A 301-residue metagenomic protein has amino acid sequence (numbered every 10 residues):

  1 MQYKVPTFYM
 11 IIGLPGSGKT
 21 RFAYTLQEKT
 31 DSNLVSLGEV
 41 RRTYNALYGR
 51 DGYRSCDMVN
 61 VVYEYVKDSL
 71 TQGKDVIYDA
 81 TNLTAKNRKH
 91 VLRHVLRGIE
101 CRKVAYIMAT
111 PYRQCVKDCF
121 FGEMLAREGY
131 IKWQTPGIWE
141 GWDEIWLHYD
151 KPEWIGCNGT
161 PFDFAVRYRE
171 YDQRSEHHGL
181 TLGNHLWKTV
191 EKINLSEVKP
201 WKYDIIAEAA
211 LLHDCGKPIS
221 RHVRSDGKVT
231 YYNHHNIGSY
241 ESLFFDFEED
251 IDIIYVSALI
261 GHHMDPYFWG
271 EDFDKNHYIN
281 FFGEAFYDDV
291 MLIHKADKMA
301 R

Functional and structural regions predicted by a protein language model:
M1-V5, S69: Phosphate-binding P-loop
F8-I12, S17, R113-N158: Conserved GTP-binding G-domain of TRAFAC-class P-loop NTPases and closely related GTPase folds
R21-K74, V116: Conserved substrate/cofactor phosphate-moiety recognition/catalytic segment in nucleotide-dependent phosphotransferases
E39-R42, N82-T84, A109-C115: Conserved nucleotide-binding/hydrolysis micro-motifs of P-loop NTPases
R54-E100: Glycine-rich phosphate-binding loop used to anchor ATP phosphates in small-molecule kinases, encompassing both
I99-D118: Conserved phosphate-donor/acceptor-positioning beta-strand/loop module used by diverse small-molecule
D150-R224: Acidic/His-rich, divalent-metal-binding segments that scaffold phosphate/diphosphate chemistry
N194-A300: Divalent metal-dependent catalytic cores for phosphoryl transfer on phosphate-bearing substrates
